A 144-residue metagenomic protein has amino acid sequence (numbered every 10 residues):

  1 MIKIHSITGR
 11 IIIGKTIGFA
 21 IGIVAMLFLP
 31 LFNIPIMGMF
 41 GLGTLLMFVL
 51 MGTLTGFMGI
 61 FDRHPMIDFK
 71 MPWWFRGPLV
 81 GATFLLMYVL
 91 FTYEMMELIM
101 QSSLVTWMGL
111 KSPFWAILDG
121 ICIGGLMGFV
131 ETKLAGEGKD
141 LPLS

Functional and structural regions predicted by a protein language model:
M1-S144: Juxtamembrane/disordered regions of integral membrane proteins
